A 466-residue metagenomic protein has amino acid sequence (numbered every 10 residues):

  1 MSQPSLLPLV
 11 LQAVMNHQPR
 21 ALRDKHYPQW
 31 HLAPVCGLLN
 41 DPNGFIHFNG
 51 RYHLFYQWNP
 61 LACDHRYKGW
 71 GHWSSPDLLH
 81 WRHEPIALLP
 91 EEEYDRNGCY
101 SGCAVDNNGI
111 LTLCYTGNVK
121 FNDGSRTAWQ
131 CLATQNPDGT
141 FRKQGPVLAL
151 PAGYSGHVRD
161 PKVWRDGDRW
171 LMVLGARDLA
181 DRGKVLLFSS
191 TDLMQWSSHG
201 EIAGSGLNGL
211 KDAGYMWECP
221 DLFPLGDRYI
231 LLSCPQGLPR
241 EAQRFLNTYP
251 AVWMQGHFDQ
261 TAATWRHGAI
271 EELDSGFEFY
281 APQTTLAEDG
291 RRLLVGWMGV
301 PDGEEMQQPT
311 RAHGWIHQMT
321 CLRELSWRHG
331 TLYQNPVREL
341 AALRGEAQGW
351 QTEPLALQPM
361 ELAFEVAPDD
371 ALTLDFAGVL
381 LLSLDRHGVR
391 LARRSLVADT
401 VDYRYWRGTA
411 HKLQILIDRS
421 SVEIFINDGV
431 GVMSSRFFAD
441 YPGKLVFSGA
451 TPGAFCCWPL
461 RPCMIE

Functional and structural regions predicted by a protein language model:
M1-D160, R165-D212, P224-S275, M298-E346 (+2 more regions): Beta-rich carbohydrate-recognition and catalytic domains
Q12-Q18, A251, Q255-E466: Beta-rich accessory regions
E218-P220: Functional cores that coordinate and move charged inorganic groups
